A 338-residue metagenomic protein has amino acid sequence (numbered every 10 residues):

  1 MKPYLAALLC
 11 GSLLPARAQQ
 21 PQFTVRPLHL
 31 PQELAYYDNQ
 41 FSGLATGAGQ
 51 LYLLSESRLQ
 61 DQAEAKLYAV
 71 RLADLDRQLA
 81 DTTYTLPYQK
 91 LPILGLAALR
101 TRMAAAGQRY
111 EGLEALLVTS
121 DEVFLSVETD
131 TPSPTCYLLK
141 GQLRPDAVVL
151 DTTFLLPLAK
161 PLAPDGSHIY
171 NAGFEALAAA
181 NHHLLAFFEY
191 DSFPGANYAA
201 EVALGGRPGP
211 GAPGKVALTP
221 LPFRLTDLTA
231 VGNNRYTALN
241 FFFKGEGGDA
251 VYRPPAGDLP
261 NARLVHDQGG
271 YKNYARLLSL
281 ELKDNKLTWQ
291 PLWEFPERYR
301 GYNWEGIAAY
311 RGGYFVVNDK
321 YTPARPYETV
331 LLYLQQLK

Functional and structural regions predicted by a protein language model:
M1-T24: Bacterial Sec-dependent N-terminal signal peptides
Q19-K338: Sequence/structural signature of beta-propeller domains
